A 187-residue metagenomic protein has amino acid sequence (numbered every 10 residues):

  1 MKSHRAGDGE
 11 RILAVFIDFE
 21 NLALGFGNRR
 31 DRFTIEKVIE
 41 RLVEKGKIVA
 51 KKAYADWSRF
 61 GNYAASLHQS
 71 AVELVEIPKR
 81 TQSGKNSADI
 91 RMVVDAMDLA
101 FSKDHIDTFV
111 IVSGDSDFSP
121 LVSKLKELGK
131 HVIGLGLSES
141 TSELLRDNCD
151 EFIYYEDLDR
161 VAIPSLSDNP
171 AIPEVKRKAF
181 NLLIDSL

Functional and structural regions predicted by a protein language model:
M1-F101, L121, K126, H131: Domain-level signal for Mg2+-assisted phosphodiester chemistry and nucleotide/NA-binding surfaces in nucleic-acid
M1-G9, L158-R177: Intrinsically disordered, low-complexity linkers and terminal tails enriched in Pro/Gly and often acidic or mixed-charge
F60-A64, L137-L145: Short, glycine/polar-rich helix-capping loops at beta-to-alpha or helix-loop-helix junctions that flank or form
L74, F109, F152-I153: Short, well-ordered beta-strand core segments
S102-E139: Active-site histidine-anchored catalytic micro-motif
T141-A162: Contiguous mid-protein beta-loop-alpha structural module that forms a pocket-lining wall or clamp of enzyme active
P173-L187: Positively charged, polyanion-binding regions of nucleic-acid-associated proteins
